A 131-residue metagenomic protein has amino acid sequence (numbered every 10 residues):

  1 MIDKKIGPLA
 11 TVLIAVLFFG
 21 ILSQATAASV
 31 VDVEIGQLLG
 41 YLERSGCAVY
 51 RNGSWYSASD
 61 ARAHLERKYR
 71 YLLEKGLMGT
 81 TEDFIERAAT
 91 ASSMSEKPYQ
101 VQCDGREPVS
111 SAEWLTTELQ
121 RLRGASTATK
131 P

Functional and structural regions predicted by a protein language model:
M1-K5: N-terminal secretory signal peptides that target proteins for export/translocation
I6-P8, A27: Intrinsically disordered, low-complexity segments enriched in glycine/proline and serine/threonine
P8-T11, E34, L38, S57 (+1 more regions): N-proximal short alpha-helices
A10-I21: Bacterial N-terminal signal peptides
A27-K68: N-terminal secretory signal peptides
G53-P131: Compact alpha-helical subdomains of small soluble proteins
